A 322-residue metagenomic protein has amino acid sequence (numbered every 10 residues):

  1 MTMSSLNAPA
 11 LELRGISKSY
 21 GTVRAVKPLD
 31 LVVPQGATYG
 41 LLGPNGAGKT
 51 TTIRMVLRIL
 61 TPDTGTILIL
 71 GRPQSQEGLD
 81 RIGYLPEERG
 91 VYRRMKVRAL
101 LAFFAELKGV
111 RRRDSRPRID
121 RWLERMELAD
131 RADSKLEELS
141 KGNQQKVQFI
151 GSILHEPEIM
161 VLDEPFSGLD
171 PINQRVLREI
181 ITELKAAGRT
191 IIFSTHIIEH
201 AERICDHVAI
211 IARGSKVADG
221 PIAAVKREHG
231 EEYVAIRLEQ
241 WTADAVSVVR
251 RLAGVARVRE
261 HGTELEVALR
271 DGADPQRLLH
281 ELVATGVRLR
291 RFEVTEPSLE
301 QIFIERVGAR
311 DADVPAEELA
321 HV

Functional and structural regions predicted by a protein language model:
T2-S5, R270-V322: C-terminal coupling/interaction segments
A8-L13, K18-R213, V217-A218: ABC transporter nucleotide-binding domains
K18, R257-E260, V294: Hydrophobic/anchoring residues in structured secondary elements
L70, L100, G109, R227-G230 (+2 more regions): A generic structural signal for secondary-structure junctions that act as hinges or helix/strand caps at the edges
R72, K216, E239-W241, G272-A273 (+1 more regions): Short, surface-exposed acidic/glycine-rich loop or hinge patches that mediate macromolecular interfaces
P73, R111, A129, V255-A256 (+2 more regions): Short coil/loop linkers at secondary-structure junctions
R178-R270: ABC transporter nucleotide-binding domain
